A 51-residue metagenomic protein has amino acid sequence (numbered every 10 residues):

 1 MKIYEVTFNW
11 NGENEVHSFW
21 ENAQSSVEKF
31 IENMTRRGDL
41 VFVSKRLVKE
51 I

Functional and structural regions predicted by a protein language model:
M1-E15: Short aromatic-glycine-(Arg/Gly/Cys) micro-motifs in beta-strand/loop hairpins
E5, E21, E50: Acidic-residue sensor for enzyme active/binding pockets
E13-S25: A short, exposed loop/beta-hairpin motif centered on an aromatic-Gly-Thr core
Q24-N33: Short, surface-exposed linear segments at secondary-structure transitions and domain or protein termini
E32-I51: Short, mixed-charge low-complexity intrinsically disordered segments
